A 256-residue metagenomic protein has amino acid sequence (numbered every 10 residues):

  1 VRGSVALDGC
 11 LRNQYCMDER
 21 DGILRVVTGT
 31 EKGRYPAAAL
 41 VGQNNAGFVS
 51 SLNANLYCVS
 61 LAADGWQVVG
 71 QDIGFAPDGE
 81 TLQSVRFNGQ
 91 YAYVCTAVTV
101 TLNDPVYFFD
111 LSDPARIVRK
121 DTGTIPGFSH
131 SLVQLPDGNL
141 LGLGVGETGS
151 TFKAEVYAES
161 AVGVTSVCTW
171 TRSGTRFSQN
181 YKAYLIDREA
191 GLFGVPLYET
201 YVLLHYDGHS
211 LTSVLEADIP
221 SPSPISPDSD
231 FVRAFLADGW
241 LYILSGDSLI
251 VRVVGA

Functional and structural regions predicted by a protein language model:
V1-A256: Feature marking well-ordered beta-strand scaffolds used for ligand recognition
